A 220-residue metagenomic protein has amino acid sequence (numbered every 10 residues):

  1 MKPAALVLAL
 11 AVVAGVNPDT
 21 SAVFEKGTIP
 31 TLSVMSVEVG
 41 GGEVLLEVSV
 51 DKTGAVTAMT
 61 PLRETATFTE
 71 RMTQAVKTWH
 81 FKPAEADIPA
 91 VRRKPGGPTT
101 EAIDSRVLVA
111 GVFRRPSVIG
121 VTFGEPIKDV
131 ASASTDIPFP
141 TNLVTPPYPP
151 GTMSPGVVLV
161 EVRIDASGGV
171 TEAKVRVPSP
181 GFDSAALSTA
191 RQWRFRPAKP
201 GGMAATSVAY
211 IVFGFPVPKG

Functional and structural regions predicted by a protein language model:
K2-P3, L8-G220: Charge-biased low-complexity segments
